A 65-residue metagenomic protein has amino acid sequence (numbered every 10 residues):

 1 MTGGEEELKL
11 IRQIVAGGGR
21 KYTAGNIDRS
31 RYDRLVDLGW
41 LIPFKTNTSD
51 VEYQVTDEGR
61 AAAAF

Functional and structural regions predicted by a protein language model:
M1-R29: Short amphipathic alpha-helical interface segments
I11, L41, Y53-V55: Hydrophobic beta-strand residues in large extracellular and virion-surface proteins
Y22-I42, T48-D50: Short amphipathic alpha-helical interaction segments
F44-K45, A63: Activation segment
V51, D57-F65: Short, amphipathic alpha-helical interaction segments positioned at domain boundaries
